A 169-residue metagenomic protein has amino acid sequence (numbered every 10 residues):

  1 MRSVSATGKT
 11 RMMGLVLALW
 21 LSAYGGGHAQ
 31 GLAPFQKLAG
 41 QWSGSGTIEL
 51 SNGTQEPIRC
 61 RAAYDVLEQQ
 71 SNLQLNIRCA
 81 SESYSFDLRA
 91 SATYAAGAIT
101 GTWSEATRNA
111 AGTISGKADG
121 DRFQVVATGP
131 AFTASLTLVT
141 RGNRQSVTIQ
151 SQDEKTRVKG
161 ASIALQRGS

Functional and structural regions predicted by a protein language model:
R2-G14: Bacterial N-terminal signal peptides that target proteins for export
M13-A23: Bacterial N-terminal signal peptides
Y24-A29: Sec/Tat signal peptide C-region and signal peptidase I cleavage site
G31-V139, Q150-S169: Central antiparallel beta-sheet cores of small beta-barrel/beta-sandwich binding domains
Q145-T148: Preference for long, well-ordered alpha-helical segments
